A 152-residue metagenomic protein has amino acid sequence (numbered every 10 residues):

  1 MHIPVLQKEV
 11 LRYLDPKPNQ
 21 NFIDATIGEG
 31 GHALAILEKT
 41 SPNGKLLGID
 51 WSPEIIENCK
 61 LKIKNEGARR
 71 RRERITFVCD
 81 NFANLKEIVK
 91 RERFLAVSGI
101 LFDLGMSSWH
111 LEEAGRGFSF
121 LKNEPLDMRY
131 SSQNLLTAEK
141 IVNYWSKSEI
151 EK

Functional and structural regions predicted by a protein language model:
M1-K152: S-adenosyl-L-methionine-dependent methyltransferase catalytic core, i.e., the SAM/SAH-binding region
